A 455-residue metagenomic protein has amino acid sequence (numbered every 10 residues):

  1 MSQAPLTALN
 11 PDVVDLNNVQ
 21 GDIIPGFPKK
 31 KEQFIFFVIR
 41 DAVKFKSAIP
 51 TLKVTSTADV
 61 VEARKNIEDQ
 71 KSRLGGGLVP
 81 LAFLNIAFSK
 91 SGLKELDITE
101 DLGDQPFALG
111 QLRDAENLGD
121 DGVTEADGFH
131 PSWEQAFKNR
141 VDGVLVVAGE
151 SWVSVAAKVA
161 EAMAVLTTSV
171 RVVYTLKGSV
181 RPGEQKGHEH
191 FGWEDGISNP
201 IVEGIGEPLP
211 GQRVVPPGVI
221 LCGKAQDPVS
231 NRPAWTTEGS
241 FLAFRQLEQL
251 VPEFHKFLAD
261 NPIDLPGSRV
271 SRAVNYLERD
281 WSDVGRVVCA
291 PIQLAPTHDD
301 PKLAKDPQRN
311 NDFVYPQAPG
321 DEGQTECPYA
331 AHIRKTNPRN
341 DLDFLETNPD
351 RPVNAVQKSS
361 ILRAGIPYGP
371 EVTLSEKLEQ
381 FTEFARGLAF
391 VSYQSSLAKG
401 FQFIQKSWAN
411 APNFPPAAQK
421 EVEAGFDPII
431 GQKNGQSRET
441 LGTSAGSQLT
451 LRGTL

Functional and structural regions predicted by a protein language model:
M1-L455: Long, low-complexity, Ser/Thr/Gly/Pro-rich intrinsically disordered segments that act as flexible linkers and assembly
